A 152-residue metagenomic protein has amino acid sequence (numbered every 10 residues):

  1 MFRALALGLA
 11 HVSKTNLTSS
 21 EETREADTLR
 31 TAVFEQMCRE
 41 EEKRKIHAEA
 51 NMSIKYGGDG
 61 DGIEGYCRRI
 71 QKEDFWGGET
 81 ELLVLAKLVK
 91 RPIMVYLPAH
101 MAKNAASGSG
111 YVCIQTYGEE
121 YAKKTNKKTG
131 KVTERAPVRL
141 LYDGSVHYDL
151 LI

Functional and structural regions predicted by a protein language model:
F2-S107: Papain-like cysteine protease catalytic cores
W76-I152: Alpha-helical coiled-coil scaffolding segments
